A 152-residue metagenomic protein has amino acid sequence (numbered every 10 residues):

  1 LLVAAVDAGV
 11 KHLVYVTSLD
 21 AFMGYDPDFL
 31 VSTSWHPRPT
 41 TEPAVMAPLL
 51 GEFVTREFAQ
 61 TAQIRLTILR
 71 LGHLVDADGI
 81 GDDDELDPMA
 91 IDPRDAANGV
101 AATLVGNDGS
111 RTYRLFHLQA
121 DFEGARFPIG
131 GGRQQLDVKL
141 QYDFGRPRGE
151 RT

Functional and structural regions predicted by a protein language model:
L1-R38: Conserved Rossmann-fold NAD(P)-dependent oxidoreductase catalytic core, especially the SDR/UDP-sugar
V3, D7, Y25-D26, T41-T67: Active-site Tyr-X1-5-Lys
F29-T33, T40-E52, L86-R94: Short-chain dehydrogenase/reductase
S34-T41, I68-A90, T103: A conserved pocket-lining segment of Rossmann-fold NAD(P)-dependent short-chain dehydrogenase/reductase
L49, T61-I64, D76-L86, L104-R114: Glycine/proline-rich active-site loop of Rossmann-fold NAD(P)-dependent oxidoreductases
L71-A77, A90-Y113, D121: Alpha-helical substrate-binding/gating segment
T112-K139, D143, E150-T152: Conserved C-terminal active-site "lid" loop/helix of NAD(P)H-dependent oxidoreductases that clamps the redox cofactor
